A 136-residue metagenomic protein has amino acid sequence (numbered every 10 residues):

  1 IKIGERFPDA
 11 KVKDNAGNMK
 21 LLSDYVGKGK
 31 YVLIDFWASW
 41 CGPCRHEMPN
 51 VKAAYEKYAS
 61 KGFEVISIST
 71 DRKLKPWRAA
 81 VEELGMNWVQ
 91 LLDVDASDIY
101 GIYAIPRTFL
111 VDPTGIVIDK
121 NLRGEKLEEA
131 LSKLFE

Functional and structural regions predicted by a protein language model:
I1-R6: N-terminal targeting signals for export/organelle localization
P8-K11, W37, I66, L91: Conserved Rossmann-like nucleotide-binding pocket used by diverse enzymes that bind dinucleotide cofactors
K11-V32: A short beta-strand-turn-helix
K30, F36-A53: Conserved redox-active cysteine motifs that mediate thiol-disulfide chemistry, especially di-cysteine Cys-X(1-2)-Cys
L33-I34, V65, T108: Hydrophobic beta-strand anchors of alpha/beta hydrolase catalytic cores
H46-L84, D93-I99, E129: Structural microenvironment flanking redox-active thiols in thiol-disulfide oxidoreductases
E82-M86, L92-F135: Thiol/disulfide oxidoreductase modules built on the thioredoxin-like
